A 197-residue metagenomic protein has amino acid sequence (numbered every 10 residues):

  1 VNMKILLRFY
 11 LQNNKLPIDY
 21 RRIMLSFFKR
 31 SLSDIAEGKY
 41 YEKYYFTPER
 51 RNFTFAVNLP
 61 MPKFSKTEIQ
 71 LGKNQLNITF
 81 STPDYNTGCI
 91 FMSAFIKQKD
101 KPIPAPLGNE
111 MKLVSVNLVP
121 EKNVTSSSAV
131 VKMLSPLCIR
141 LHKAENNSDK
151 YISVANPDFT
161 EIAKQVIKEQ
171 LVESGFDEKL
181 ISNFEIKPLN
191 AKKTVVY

Functional and structural regions predicted by a protein language model:
V1-Y197: RNA-interacting cores
